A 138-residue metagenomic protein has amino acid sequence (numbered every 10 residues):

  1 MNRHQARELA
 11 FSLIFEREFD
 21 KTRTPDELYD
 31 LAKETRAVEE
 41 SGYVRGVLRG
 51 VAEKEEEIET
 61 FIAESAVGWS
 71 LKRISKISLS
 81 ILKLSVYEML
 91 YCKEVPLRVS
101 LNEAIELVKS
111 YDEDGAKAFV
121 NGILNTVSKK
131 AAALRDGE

Functional and structural regions predicted by a protein language model:
M1-E138: N-terminal interaction/assembly modules
